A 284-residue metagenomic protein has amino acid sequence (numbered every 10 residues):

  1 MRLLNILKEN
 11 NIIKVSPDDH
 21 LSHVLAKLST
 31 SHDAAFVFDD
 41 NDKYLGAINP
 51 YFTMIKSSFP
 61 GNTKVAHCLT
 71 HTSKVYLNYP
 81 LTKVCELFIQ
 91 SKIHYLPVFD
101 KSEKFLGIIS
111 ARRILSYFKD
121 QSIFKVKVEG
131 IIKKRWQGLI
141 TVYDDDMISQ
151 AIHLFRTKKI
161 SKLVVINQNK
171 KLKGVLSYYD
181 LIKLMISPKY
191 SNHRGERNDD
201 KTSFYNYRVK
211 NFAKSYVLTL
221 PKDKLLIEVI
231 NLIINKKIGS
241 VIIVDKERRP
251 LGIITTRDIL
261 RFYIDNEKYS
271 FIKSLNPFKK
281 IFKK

Functional and structural regions predicted by a protein language model:
M1-N11, N49-K74, C85-I89, I108-I140 (+6 more regions): Tandem CBS (Bateman) regulatory domains
K8, H23, K43-L45: A positional/architectural concept
I13-H32, D39, K74-I93, F99-D100 (+6 more regions): The conserved cystathionine-beta-synthase
L28-S29, V37-Y51, F88, L96-R112 (+4 more regions): A glycine-centered beta-loop-beta connector
